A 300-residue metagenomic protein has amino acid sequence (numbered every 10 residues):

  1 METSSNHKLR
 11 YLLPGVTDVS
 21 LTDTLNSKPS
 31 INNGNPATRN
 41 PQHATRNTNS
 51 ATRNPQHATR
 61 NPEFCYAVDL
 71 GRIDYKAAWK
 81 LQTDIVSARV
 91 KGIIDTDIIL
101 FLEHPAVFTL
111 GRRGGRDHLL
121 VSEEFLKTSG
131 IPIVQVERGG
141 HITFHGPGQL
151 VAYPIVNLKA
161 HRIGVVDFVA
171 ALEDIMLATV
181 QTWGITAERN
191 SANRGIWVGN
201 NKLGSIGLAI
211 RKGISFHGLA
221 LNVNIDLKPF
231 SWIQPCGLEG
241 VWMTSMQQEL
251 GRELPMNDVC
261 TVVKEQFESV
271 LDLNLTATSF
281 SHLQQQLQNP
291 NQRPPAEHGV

Functional and structural regions predicted by a protein language model:
M1-K28, N32-N33, R60-W197, K202-L203 (+2 more regions): N-terminal lobe of the biotin/lipoate ligase/transferase fold
E2-T3, G15, K228-V300: C-terminal accessory segment of soluble enzyme catalytic cores
N26-K28, N35-E63: Arg/Gly-rich low-complexity intrinsically disordered repeat tracts
P41, P55, T143, K212-I214: Short glycine/serine/proline-enriched coil/turn segments at secondary-structure junctions
G148, S215, V259: Catalytic-loop motifs flanking and including active-site residues across diverse enzymes
V198-R252: Catalytic cores of processing enzymes, dominated by hydrolases/peptidases, characterized by acidic/His-rich
